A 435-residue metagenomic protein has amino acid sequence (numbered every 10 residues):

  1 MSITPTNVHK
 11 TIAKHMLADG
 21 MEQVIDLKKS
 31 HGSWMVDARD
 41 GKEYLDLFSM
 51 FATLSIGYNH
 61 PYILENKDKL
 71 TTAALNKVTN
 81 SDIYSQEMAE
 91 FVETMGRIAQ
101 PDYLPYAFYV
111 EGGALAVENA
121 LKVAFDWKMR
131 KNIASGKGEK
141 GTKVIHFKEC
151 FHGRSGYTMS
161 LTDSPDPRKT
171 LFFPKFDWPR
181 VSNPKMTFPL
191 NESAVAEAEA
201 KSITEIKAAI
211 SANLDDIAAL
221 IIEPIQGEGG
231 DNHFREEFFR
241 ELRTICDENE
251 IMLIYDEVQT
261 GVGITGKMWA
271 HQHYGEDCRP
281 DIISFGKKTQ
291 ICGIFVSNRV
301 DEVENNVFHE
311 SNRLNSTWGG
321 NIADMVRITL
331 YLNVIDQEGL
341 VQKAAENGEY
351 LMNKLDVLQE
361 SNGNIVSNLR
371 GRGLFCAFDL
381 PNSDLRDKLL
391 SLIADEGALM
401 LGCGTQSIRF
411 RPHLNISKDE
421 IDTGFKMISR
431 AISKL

Functional and structural regions predicted by a protein language model:
M1-L435: Conserved N-terminal phosphate-binding loop of PLP-dependent enzymes in the Aspartate aminotransferase
